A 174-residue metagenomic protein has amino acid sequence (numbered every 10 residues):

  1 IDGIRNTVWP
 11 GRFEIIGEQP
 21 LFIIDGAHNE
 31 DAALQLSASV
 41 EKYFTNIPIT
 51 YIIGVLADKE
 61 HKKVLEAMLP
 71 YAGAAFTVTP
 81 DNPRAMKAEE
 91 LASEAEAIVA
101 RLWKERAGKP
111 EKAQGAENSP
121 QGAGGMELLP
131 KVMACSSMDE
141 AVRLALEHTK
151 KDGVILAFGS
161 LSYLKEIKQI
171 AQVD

Functional and structural regions predicted by a protein language model:
I1-A74: Nucleotide phosphate-binding/pyrophosphate-handling subdomain across enzymes that bind or process nucleotide phosphates
L21-F22, L65-N118, G122-G153: C-terminal helical cap/extension that packs against the catalytic core of soluble nucleotide-cofactor enzymes
V40, F44, A95, V99 (+2 more regions): Active-site catalytic pocket residues across diverse enzymes, especially alpha/beta-hydrolases
A157: Acidic, glycine-rich flexible loop segments
S160: Active-site-proximal loop/hinge segments that shape catalytic or ion-binding/gating pockets
Y163-K165: Short, active-site-adjacent cap segments at secondary-structure transitions
